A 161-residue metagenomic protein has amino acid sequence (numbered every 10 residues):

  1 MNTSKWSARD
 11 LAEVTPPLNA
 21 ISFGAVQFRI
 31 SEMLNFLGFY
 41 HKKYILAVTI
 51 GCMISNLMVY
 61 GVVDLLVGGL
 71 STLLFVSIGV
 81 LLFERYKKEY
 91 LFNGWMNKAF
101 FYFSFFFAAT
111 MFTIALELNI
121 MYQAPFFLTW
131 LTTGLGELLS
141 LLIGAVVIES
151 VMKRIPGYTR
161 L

Functional and structural regions predicted by a protein language model:
M1-L46: Hydrophobic transmembrane alpha-helices
N2-R9, A47-G51, K88-E89, N119-I120: Short hydrophobic/aromatic-rich motifs at helix boundaries and adjacent loops
N19-A25, M53-V67, I78-L161: Membrane-embedded alpha-helical hairpins and interfacial helices in multi-pass inner-membrane proteins
I30-M33, T49, F126, W130-L131: Short hydrophobic "helix-edge" motifs at membrane interfaces and signal-peptide entry regions
G38-I50, L66-I78: Core segments of alpha-helical transmembrane spans in multipass integral membrane proteins
